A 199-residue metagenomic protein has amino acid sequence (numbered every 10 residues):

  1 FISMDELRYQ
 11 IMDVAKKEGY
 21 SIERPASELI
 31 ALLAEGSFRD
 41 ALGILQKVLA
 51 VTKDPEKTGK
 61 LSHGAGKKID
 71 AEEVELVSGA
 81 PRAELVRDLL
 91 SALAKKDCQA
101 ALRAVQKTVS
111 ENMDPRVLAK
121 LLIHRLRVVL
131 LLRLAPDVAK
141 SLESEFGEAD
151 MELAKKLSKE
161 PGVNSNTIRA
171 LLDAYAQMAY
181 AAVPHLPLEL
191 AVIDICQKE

Functional and structural regions predicted by a protein language model:
I2-E199: Extended, largely alpha-helical regulatory/partner-binding modules appended to the mid-to-C-terminal parts
